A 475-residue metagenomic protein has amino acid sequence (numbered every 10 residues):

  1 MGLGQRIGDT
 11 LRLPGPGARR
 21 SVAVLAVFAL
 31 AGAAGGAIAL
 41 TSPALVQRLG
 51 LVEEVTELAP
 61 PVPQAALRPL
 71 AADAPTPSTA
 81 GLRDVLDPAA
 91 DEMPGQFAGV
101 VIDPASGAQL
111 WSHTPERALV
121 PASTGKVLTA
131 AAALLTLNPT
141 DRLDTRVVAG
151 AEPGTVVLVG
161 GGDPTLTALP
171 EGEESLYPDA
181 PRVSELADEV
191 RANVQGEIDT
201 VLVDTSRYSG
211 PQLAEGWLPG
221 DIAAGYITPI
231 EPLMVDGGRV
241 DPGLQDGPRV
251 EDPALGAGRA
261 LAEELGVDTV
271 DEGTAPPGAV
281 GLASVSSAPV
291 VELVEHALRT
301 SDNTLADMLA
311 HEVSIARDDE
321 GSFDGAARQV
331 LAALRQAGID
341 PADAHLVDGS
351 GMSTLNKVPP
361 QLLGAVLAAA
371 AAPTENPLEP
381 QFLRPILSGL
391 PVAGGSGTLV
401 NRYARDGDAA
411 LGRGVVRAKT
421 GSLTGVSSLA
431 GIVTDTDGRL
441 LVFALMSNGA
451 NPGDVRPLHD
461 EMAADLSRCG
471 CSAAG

Functional and structural regions predicted by a protein language model:
L3-I38: N-terminal export and membrane-targeting signals
L51-A118, P139, L186-E197: Beta-lactamase-like hydrolase cores
Q96, G154-S184, D188-E231, G238 (+2 more regions): Mid-domain, small-residue-enriched loop/turn segments at the edges of structured enzyme/sensor domains
A98-D103, L110-S112, R146-V148, T155-V159 (+6 more regions): Soluble periplasmic/extracytoplasmic beta-strand elements of cell-envelope proteins
G107, P121-P139, V201, L233 (+3 more regions): Active-site SXXK
L110-S112, I315-G475: Small-residue-rich helix-loop
T136-E152, T269-T274, F382-I386: Short, well-structured active-site flanking segments
P229, V235-P385: A small/polar active-site loop signature that marks catalytic segments
